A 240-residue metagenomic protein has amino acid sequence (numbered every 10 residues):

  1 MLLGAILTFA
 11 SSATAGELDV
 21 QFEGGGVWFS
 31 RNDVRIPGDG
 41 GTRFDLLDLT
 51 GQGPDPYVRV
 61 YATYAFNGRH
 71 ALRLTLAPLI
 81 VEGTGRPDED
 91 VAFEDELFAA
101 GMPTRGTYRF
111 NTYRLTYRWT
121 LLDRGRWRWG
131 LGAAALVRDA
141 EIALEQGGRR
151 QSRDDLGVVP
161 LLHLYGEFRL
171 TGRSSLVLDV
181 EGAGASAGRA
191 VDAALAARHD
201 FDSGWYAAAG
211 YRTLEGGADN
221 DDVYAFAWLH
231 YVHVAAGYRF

Functional and structural regions predicted by a protein language model:
T14-L79, G237-F240: Short glycine/proline- and aromatic-enriched beta-strand/turn motifs that initiate or cap beta-hairpins
F22, V60-Y64, L74, L115-W119 (+5 more regions): Residues on the lipid-exposed face of transmembrane beta-strands in outer-membrane beta-barrel proteins
E23-V27, A77-L79, T120, A134-R138 (+3 more regions): Outer-membrane beta-barrel pore domains and translocons
S30-D55, P78-N111, D139-G157, Y165-E167 (+2 more regions): Extracellular/periplasm-exposed beta-strand and loop segments of Gram-negative cell-envelope proteins, dominated by
P56-V60, G101, N111-L115, W129 (+4 more regions): Hydrophobic, lipid-facing positions within transmembrane beta-strands of outer-membrane proteins
R69-L72, G125-W127, G172-L176, G204-A207: Repeated loop/turn-to-beta-strand initiation elements of outer-membrane beta-barrel proteins
R173-G188, A193, T213-L214: Transmembrane beta-strand segments that form the barrel wall of outer-membrane beta-barrel proteins
V191-R239: Predominantly the C-terminal beta-signal and adjacent terminal strand-loop region of outer-membrane beta-barrel
